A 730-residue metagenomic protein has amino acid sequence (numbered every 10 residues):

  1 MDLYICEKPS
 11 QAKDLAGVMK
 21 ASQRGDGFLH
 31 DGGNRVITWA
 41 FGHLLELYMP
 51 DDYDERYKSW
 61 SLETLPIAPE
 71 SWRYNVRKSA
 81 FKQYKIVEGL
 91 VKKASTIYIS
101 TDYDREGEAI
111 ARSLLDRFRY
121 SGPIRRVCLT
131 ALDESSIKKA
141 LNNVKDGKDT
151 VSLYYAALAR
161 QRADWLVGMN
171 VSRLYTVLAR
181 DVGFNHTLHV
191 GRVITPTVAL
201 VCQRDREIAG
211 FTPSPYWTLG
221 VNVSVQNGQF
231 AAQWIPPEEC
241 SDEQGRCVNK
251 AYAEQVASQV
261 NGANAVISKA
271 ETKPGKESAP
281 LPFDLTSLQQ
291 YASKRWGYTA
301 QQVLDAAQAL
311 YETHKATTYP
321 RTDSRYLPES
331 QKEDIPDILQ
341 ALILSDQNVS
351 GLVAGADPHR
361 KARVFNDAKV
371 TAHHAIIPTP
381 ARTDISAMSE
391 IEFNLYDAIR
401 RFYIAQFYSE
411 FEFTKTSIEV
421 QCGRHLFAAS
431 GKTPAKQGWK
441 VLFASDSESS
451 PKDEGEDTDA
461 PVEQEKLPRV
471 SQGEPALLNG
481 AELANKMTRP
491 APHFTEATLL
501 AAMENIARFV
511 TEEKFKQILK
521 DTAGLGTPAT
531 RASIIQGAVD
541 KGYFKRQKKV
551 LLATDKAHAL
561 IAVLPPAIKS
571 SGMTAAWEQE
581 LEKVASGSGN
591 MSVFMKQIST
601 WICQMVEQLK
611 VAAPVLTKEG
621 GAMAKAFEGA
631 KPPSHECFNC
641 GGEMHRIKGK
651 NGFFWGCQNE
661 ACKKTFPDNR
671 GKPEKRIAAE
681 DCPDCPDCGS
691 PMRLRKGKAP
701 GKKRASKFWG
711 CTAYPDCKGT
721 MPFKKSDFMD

Functional and structural regions predicted by a protein language model:
M1, D102-D104, V182-T187, T272-L281 (+3 more regions): Conserved short loop/turn motifs at secondary-structure junctions
M1-M169, P490: Intrinsically disordered, low-complexity regulatory segments
D2-L3, D26, R73, A80 (+8 more regions): Basic, low-complexity terminal or inter-domain segments flanking catalytic cores
S136-L219: C-terminal or mid-to-C-terminal helical accessory/interaction module adjacent to the motor/catalytic core
G183, H189, C202-N249, R295: C-terminal helical "lid" subdomain and adjoining coupling/linker elements of P-loop NTPases
S241-L281, G572: Metal- or metallocofactor-binding catalytic centers and their adjacent structured scaffolds across diverse enzyme
H314-K315, G542: Glycine-centered, phosphate/nucleic-acid-interacting loop/turn motifs that mediate DNA/RNA or nucleotide
